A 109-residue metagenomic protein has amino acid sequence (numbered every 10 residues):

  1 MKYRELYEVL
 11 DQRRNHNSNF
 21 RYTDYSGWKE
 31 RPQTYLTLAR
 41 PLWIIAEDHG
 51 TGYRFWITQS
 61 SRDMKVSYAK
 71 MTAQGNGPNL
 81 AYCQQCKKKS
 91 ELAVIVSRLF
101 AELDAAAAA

Functional and structural regions predicted by a protein language model:
M1, N19, G27, Y35 (+4 more regions): Compositionally biased regions
M1-G50, P78-N79: Negatively charged, low-complexity tracts enriched in Asp/Glu with abundant Ser/Thr
M1-K2, A101-A109: Short intrinsically disordered terminal tails
L6-V9, I95-E102: Charge-rich, solvent-exposed alpha-helical interaction surfaces
H16, K65, A105-A106: N-terminal processing/targeting junctions
I45, C86, D104-A107: Solvent-exposed, well-ordered amphipathic alpha-helical segments that flank/support binding or catalytic loops
D48-V94: Intrinsically disordered, low-complexity regulatory segments enriched in Ser/Thr/Pro and charged residues
